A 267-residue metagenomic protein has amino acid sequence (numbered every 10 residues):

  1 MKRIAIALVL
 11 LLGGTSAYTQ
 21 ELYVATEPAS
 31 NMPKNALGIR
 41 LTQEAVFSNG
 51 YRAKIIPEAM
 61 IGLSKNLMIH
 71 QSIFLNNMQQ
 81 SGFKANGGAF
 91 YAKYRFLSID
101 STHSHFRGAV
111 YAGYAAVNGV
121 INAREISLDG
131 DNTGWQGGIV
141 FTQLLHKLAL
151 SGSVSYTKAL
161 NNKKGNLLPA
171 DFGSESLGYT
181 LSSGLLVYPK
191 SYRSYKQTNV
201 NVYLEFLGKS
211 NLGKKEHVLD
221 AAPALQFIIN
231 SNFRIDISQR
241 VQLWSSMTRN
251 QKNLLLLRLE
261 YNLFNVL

Functional and structural regions predicted by a protein language model:
T19-M60, A112-G119: Short glycine/proline- and aromatic-enriched beta-strand/turn motifs that initiate or cap beta-hairpins
E27-K34, N66, L97-R107, K147 (+3 more regions): Short loop/turn motifs that connect adjacent beta-strands in outer-membrane beta-barrel proteins
I39-L41, Q71, A92, G108-A112 (+7 more regions): Membrane-embedded beta-strand positions of outer-membrane beta-barrel proteins
Q43-F47, I73-N77, F96, A112-N118 (+6 more regions): Transmembrane beta-strands of outer-membrane beta-barrel pores
A45-A53, N76-G87, G173-S174, S210-L219 (+1 more regions): Solvent-exposed loop/turn segments connecting transmembrane beta-strands in outer-membrane beta-barrel proteins
S81-S176, L181: Outer-membrane pore/translocation modules
A89-A92, L181, Q251-L267: Outer-membrane beta-barrel "beta-signal"
